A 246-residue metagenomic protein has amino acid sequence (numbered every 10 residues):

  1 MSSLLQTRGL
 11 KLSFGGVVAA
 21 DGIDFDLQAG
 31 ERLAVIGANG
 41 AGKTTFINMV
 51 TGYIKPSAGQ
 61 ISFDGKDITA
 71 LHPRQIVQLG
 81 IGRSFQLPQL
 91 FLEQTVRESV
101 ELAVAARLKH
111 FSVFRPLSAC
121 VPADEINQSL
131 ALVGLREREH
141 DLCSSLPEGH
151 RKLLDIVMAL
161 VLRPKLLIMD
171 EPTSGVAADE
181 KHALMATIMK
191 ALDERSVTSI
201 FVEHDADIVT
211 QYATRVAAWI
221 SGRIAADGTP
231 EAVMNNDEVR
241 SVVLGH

Functional and structural regions predicted by a protein language model:
S2-H246: Glycine-rich phosphate-binding loops of nucleotide-dependent enzymes
